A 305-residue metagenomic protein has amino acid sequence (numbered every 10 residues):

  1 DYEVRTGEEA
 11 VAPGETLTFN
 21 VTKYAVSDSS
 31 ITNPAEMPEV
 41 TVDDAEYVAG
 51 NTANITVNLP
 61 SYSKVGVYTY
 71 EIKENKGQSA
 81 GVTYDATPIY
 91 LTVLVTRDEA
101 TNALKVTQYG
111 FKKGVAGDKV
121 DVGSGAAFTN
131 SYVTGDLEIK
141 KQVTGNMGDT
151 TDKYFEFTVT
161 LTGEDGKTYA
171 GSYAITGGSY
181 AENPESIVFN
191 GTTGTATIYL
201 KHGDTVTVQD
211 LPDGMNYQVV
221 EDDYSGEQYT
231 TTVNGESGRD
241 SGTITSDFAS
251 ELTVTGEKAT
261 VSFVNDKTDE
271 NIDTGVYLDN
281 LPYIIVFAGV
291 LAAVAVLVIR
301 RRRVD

Functional and structural regions predicted by a protein language model:
D1-D305: Solvent-exposed loop/turn and edge beta-strand elements of beta-rich ligand-binding domains
